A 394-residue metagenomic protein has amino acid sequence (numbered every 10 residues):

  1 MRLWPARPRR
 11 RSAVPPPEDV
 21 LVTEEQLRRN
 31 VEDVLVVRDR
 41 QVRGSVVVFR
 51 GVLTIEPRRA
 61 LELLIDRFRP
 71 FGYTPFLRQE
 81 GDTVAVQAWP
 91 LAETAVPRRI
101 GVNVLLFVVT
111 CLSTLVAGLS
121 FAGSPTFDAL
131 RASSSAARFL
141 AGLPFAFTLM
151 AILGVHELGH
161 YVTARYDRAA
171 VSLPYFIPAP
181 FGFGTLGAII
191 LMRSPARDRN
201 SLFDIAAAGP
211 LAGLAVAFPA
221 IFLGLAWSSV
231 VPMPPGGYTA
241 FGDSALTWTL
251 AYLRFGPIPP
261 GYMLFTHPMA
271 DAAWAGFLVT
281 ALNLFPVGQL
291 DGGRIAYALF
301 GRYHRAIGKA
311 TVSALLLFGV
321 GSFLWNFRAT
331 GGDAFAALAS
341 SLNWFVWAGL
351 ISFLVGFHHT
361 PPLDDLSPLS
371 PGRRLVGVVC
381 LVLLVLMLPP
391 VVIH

Functional and structural regions predicted by a protein language model:
M1-H394: Hydrophobic transmembrane alpha-helices and their immediate loop junctions in multi-pass integral membrane proteins
